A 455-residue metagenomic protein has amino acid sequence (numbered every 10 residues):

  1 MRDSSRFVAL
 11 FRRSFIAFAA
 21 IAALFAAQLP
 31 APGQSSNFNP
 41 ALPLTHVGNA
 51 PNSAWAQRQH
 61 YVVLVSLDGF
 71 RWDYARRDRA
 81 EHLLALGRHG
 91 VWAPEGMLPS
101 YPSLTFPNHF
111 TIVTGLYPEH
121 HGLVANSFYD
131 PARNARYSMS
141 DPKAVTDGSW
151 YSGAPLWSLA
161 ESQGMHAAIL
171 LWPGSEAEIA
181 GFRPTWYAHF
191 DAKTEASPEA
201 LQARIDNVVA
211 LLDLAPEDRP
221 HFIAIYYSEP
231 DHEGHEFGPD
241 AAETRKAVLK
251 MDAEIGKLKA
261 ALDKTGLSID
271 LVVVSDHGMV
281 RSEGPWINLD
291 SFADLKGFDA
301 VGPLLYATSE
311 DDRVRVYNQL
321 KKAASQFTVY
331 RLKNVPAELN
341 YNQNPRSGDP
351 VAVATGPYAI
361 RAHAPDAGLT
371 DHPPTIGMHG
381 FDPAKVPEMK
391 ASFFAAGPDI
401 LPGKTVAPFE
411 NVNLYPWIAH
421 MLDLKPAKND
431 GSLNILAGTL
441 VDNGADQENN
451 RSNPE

Functional and structural regions predicted by a protein language model:
M1-F11: N-terminal secretory signal peptides that target proteins for export/translocation
S14-A27: Bacterial N-terminal signal peptides
Q34-Q59, W72-S162, E178: Active-site nucleophile/metal-coordination loop of metallo-enzymes that catalyze phosphate/sulfate and related
L44, W55-Q57, P198-D213, P230-L271 (+2 more regions): A long, amphipathic alpha-helix that forms part of the scaffold/cap immediately adjacent to metal-dependent active
L64, H82, K250-N288: Metal-dependent active-site segment of extracytoplasmic phospho-/sulfohydrolases and closely related
L116-G238: His/Asp/Glu-rich, glycine-adjacent segments that coordinate divalent cations and/or stabilize oxyanion chemistry on
G153, F298-T405, F409-H420: Active-site neighborhoods of enzymes that stabilize oxyanions during catalysis
K321-A323, V329-S347, L424-N453: Polar, surface-exposed loop/tail segments that function as active-site lids or cofactor/substrate-recognition elements
